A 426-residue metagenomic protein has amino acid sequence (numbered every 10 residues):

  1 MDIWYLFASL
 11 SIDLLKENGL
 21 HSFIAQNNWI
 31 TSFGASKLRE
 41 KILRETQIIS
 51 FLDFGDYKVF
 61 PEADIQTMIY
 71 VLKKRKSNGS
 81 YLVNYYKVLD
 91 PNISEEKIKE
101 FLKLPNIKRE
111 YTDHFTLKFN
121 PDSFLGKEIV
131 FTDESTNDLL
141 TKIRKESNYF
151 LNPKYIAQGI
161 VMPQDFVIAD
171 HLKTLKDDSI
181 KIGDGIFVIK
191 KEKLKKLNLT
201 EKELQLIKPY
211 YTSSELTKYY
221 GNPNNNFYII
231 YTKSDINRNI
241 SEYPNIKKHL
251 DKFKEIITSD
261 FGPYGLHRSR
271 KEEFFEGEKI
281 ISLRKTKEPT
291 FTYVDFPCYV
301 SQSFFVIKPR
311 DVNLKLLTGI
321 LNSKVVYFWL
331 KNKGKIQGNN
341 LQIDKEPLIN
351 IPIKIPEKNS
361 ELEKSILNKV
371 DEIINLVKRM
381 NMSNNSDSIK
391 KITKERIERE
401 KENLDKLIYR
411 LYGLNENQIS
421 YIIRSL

Functional and structural regions predicted by a protein language model:
M1-I189, K193-L197, Y293, P297-F304 (+2 more regions): Signature of N6-adenine DNA methyltransferases within the class I
S11-K16, T217-N224, Y228-R238, F304-L314 (+2 more regions): Proline-centric
G19-N27, F51-G55, F227-N237, F261-G265 (+4 more regions): Glycine- and acidic
R44-G55, N322-G334: Conserved short secondary-structure elements within globular domains
F54-V59, G265-K271, I336-G338: Short, solvent-exposed loop/turn elements at beta->coil junctions and helix N-caps that rim active or binding pockets
T67-V71, Y210, I281, V306 (+2 more regions): Conserved hydrophobic/aromatic beta-strand scaffold that supports enzyme active sites
G126-V306: Polyanion-binding catalytic cores of nucleic-acid enzymes and NTP/SAM-utilizing transferases
T141-P153, N245, H249-F253, K354-L426: Non-catalytic DNA-recognition/assembly elements of restriction-modification systems
